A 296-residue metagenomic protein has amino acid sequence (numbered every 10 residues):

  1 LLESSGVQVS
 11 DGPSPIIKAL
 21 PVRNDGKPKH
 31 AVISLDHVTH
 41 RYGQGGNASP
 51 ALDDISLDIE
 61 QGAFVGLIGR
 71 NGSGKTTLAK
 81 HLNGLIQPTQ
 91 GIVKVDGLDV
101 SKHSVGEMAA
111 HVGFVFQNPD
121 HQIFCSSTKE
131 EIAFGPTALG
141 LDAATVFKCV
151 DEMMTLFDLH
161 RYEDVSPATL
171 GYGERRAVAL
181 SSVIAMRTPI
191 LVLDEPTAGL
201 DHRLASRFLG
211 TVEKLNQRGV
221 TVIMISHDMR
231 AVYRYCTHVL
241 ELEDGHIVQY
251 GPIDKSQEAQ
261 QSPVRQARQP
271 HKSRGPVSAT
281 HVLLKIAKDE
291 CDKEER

Functional and structural regions predicted by a protein language model:
N83: Helix-to-loop junction immediately C-terminal to a conserved catalytic motif
G91-D99, M108: Conserved ABC transporter NBD signature motif
A144-Y162: Conserved ABC ATPase "signature" region
S166-L170: Conserved ABC ATPase signature
L191-D194: Catalytic Walker B motif of ABC-type/P-loop ATPase nucleotide-binding domains
S226-H227: H-loop/switch region of ABC-family ATPase nucleotide-binding domains
V232-R234: A short, surface-exposed alpha-helical micro-motif characterized by mixed small hydrophobic and charged/polar residues
